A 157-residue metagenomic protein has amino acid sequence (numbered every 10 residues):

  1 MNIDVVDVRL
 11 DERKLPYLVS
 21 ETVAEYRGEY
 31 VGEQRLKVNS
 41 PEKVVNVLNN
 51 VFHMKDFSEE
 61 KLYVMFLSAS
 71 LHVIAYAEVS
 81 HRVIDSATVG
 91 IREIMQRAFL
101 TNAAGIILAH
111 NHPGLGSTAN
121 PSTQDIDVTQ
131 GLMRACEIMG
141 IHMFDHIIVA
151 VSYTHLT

Functional and structural regions predicted by a protein language model:
M1-Q34: Long amphipathic alpha-helical segments
Q34-R97: Glycine-rich, small/polar surface segments that engage phosphate groups of diverse ligands
S70, S80, N111-H112, I147-I148: Anionic group-transfer/hydrolysis microenvironments
H81-Q124: Short HxH-centered metal-ligating active-site micro-motif
G105-H110, M143-A150: Short beta-strand segments at enzyme active-site cores
D125-T129: Amphipathic alpha-helical segments in well-structured domains
G131-H146: Well-ordered alpha/beta subsegment
T154-T157: Conserved small/polar residues in nucleotide/adenosyl-binding loops
